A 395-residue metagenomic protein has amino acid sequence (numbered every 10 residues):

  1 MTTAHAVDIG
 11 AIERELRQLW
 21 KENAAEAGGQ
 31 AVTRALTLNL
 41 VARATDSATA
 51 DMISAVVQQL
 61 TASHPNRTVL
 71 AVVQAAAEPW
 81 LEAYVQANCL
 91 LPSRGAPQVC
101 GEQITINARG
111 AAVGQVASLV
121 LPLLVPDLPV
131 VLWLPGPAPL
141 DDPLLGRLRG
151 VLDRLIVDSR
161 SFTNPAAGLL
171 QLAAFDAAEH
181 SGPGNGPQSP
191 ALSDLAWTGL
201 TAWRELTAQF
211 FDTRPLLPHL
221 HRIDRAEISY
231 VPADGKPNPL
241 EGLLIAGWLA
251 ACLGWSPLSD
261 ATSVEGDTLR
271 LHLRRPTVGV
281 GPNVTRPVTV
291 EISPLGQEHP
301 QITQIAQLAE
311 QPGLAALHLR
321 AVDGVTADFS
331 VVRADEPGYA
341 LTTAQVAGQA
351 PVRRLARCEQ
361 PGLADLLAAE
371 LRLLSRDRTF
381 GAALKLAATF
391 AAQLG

Functional and structural regions predicted by a protein language model:
M1-P143, R149: An N-terminal, globular interaction/scaffold subdomain
A4, D8-L40, D46-S47, I53-N66 (+3 more regions): C-terminal structured domains
D46, R109-V113, S193, V231-P239: Short, charged/polar micro-motifs that form catalytic or ligand-binding hotspots
R67-A77, L132-G136, V157-F162, N185 (+1 more regions): A generic structural motif
A112-P218: Conserved, well-structured core segments that form the ligand-binding/active-site neighborhood of functional domains
G184, R222, A347: Short acidic (Asp/Glu) and glycine-rich catalytic loops that position anionic groups and cofactors
L200-L273: ATP/pyrophosphate-binding catalytic subdomain of soluble kinases
